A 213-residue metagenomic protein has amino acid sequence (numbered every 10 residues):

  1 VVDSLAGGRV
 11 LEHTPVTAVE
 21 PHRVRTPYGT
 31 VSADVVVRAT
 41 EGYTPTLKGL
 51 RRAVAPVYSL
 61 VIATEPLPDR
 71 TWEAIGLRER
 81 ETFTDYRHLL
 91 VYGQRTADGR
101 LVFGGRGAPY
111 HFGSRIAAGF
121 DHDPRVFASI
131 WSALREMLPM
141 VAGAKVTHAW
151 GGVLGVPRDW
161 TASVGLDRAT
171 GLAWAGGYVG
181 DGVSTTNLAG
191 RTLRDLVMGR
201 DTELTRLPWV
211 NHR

Functional and structural regions predicted by a protein language model:
V1-D34: Helical element adjacent to the flavin cofactor pocket in flavoenzyme catalytic cores
V1-L5, D34, A39, A189-D195: Active-site-proximal alpha-helical segments within enzyme catalytic domains
R9, L138-K145, R200-T205: Surface-exposed helix-capping loop/turn segments at secondary-structure junctions
L11, V37, A173-A175: Hydrophobic/aromatic beta-strand patches that form the interior of the parallel beta-sheet core in alpha/beta enzyme
H13-T17, A144-A149, T205-V210: Beta-strand segments within the central parallel beta-sheet cores of soluble alpha/beta enzyme folds
A18, T30-D34, R38-R70, A74-T170: Active-site substrate-recognition segment that forms the wall of the catalytic cavity or substrate channel
R23-R25, V102, A173-W174: General beta-strand recognition
R168-R213: C-terminal lid/capping helical subdomain adjacent to the catalytic/cofactor pocket in oxidative enzymes
